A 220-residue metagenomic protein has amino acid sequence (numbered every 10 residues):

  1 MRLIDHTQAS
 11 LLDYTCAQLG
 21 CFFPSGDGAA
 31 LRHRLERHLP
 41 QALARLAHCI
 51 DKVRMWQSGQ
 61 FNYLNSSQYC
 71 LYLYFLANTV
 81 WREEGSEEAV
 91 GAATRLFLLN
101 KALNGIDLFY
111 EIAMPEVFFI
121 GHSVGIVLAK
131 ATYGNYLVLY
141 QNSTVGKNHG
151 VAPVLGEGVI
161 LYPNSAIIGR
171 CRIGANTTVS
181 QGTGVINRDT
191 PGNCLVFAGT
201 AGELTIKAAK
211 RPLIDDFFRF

Functional and structural regions predicted by a protein language model:
M1-N104, A208-F220: Terminal amphipathic alpha-helical/low-complexity segments used for targeting or macromolecular assembly
Q60, L64, G125, K147 (+1 more regions): Conserved short-loop catalytic and cofactor-binding motifs
S67, L128, G150: A short glycine-/small-residue-rich loop at the edge of a beta-strand within enzyme catalytic domains
L73, A77, F118-S123: Short, flexible active-site loops
A89-V90, E111, G150-A152: Short, positively charged
I106, I112-F118, V124-I126, A131-T132 (+8 more regions): A structural motif detector for beta-strand N-caps
N148, L155-F220: Glycine-rich hexapeptide-repeat left-handed beta-helix
